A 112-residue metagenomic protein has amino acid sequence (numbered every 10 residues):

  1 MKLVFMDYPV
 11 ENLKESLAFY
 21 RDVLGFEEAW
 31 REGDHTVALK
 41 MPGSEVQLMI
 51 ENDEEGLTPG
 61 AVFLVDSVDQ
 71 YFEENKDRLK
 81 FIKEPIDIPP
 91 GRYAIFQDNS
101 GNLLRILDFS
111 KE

Functional and structural regions predicted by a protein language model:
M1-K2, D53-T58, D87-I88: Short glycine-enriched loop/turn motifs at secondary-structure junctions
M1-L17, E45, P59-A61, E112: N-terminal beta-strand motif that seeds the catalytic metal site of vicinal oxygen chelate
V4, H35-V37, P59, F81 (+1 more regions): Residue-level marker for the onset of beta-strands and adjacent loop->beta junctions in well-ordered domains
M6-P9, E15-K40: N-terminal first-folded block
E27-P59, L103-F109: Conserved short beta-strand elements that form part of the metal-binding/catalytic scaffold of enzyme active sites
V62-L103, F109-K111: Vicinal oxygen chelate
